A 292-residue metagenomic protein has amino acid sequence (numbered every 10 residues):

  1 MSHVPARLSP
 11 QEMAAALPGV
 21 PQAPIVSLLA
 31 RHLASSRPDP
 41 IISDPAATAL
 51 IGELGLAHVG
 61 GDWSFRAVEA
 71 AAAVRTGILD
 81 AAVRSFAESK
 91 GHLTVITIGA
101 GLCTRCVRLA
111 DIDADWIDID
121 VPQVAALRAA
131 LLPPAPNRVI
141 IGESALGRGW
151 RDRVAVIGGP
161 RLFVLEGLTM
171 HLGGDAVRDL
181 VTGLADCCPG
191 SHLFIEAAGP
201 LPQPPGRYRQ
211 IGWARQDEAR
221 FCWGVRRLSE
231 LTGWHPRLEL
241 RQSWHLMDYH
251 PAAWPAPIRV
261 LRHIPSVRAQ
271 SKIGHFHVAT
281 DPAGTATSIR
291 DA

Functional and structural regions predicted by a protein language model:
M1-I96, A100-E143, V154-I157: Rossmann-like AdoMet
L146-R151: Short loop/turn elements that flank and shape the SAM/SAH-binding pocket of Class I
F163-V164: A conserved beta-strand element that flanks and buttresses the S-adenosyl-L-methionine
H171-L184: A short, conserved alpha-helix within the catalytic core of class I
C187-P200: Conserved beta-strand signature within the Rossmann-like core of class I S-adenosyl-L-methionine
Q203-A219: Short, glycine-/aromatic-enriched active-site segment of Class I SAM-dependent methyltransferases
E218-H245: Short alpha-helix
Y249, A253-A292: Core SAM-dependent methyltransferase catalytic element
